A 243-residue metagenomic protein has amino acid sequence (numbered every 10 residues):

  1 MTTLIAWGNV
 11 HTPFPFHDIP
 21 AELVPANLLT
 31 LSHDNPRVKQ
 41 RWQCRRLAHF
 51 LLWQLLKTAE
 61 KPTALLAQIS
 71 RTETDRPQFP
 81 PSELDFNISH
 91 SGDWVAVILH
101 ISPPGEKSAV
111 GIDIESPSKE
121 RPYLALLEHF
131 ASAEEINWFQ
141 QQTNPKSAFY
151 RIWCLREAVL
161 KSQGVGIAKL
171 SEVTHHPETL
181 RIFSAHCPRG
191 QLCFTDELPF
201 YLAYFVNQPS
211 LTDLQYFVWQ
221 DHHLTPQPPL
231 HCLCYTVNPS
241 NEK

Functional and structural regions predicted by a protein language model:
M1-K243: Core catalytic alpha/beta fold that binds nucleotide/phospho-ligands
